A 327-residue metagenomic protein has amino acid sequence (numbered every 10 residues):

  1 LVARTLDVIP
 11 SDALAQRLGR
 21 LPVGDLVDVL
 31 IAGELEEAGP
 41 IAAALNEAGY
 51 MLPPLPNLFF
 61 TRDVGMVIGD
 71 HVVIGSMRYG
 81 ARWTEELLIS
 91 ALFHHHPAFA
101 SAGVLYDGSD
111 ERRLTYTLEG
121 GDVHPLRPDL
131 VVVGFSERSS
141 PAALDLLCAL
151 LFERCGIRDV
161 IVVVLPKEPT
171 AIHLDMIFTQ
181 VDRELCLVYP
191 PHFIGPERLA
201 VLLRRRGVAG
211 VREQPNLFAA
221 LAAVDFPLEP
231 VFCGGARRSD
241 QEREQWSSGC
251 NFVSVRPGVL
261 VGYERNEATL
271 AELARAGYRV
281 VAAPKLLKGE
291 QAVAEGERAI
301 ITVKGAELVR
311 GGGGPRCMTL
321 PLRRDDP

Functional and structural regions predicted by a protein language model:
L1-P327: The feature marks the mature, well-folded catalytic cores of soluble enzymes
